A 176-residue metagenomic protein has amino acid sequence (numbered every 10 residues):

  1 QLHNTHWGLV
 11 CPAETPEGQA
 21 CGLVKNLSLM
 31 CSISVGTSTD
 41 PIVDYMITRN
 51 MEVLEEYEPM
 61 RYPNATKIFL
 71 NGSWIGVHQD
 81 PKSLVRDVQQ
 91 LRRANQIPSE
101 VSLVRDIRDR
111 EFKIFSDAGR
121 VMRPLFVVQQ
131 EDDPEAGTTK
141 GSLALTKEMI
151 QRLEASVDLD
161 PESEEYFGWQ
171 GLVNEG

Functional and structural regions predicted by a protein language model:
Q1-G176: Conduit-forming functional cores of very large proteins
